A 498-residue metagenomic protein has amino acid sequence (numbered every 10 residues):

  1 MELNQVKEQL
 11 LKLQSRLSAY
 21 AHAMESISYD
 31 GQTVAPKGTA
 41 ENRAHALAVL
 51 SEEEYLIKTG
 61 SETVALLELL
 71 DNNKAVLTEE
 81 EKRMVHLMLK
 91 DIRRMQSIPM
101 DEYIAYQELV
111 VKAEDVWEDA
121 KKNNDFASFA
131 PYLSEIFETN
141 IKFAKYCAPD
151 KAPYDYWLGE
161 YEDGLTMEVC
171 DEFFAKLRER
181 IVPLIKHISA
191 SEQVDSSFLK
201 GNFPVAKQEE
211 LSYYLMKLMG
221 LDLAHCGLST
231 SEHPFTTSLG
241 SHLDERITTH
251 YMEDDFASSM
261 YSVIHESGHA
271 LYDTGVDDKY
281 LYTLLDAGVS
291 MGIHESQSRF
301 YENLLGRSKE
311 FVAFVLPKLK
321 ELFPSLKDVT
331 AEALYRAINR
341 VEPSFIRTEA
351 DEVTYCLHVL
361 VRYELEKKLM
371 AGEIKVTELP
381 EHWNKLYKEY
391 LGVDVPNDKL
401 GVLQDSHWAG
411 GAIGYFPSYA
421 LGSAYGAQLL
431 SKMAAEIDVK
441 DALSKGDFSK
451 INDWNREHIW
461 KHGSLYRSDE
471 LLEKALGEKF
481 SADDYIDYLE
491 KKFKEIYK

Functional and structural regions predicted by a protein language model:
M1-D163, E490-K498: A well-structured
E2-V6, E25, G38, N42 (+3 more regions): C-terminal, non-catalytic "cap/extension" segments appended to globular domains
L10, A148, H265, S298 (+3 more regions): Divalent metal-coordination and catalytic microenvironments
N42, E102-A105, Y132, F173 (+13 more regions): Secondary-structure capping and boundary motifs in well-ordered enzyme cores
Y106-S258: Contiguous, non-catalytic segments that form substrate-binding/exosite surfaces or channel walls
A148, S258-D277, E295-R299: Active-site recognition of the HExxH zinc-binding catalytic motif
F174, R178, V205-E209, L215 (+4 more regions): All-alpha helical catalytic cores of prenyl diphosphate-utilizing isoprenoid enzymes
A287-D328: Post-HExxH zinc-binding segment in Zn-dependent metallohydrolases
